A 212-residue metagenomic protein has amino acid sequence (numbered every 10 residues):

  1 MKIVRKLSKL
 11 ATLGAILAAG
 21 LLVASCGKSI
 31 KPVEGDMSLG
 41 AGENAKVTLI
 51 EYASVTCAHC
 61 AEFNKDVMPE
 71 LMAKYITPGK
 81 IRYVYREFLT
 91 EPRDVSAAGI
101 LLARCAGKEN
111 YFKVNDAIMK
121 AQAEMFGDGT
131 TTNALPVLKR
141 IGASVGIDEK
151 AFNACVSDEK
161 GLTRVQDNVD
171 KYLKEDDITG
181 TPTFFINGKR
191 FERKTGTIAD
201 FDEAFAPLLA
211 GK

Functional and structural regions predicted by a protein language model:
K2-E91, V95, Q166-V169, L173 (+1 more regions): Extracytoplasmic thiol/disulfide redox context detector
K2-K6, I30-P32, S54, R140-K212: C-terminal cap of thioredoxin/glutaredoxin-like
A15, G79-K80, N110, K160 (+1 more regions): Residue-level recognition of short, well-ordered coil/turn positions that link secondary-structure elements
L17, V67, I118-A121, V145 (+2 more regions): Alpha-helix boundary/capping residues
L49-Y52, I81, D116-M119, D148-E149: A short alpha-helix capping/helix-coil boundary motif
V55-A58, Q122-E124, A154: A short, structure-level motif marking secondary-structure boundaries and short turns
A61-A143: Structural alpha/beta surface segment adjacent to cysteine/selenocysteine redox centers across thiol/disulfide enzymes
